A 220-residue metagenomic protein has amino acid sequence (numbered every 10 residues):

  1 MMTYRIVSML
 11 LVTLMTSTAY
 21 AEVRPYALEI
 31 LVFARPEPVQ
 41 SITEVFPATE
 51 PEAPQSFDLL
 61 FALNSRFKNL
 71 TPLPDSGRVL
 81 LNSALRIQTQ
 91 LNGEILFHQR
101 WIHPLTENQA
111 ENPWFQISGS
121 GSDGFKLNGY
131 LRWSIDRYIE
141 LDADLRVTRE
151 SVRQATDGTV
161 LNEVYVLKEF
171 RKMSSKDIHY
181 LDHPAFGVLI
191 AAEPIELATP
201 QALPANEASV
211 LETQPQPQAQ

Functional and structural regions predicted by a protein language model:
M1-S8: Bacterial N-terminal signal peptides that target proteins for export
R5, T13-L14: Intrinsic disorder/low-complexity segments
M9-L11, I190: Primarily N-terminal secretory
T16-T18: N-terminal signal peptide c-region/cleavage motif recognized by signal peptidases
A21-K172, P215: Extended, low-hydrophobicity segments enriched in charged/polar residues
L167-Q220: C-terminal partner/receptor-binding element of secreted or periplasmic proteins
